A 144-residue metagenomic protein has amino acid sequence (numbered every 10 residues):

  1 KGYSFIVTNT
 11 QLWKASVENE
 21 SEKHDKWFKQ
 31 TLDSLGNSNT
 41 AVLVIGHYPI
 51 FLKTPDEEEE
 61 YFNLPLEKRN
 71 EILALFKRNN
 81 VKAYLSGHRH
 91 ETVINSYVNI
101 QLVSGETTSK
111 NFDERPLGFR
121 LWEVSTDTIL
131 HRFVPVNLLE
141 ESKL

Functional and structural regions predicted by a protein language model:
K1: Active-site catalytic loop in hydrolytic enzyme cores
S4-I6, S16-Q101, L138: His/acidic metal-ligating clusters that form di-metal
I6-V7, R132: Beta-strand residues in well-ordered beta-sheet regions across diverse protein folds
N9-L12: Short, histidine-centered active-site or binding-site loop motifs used for metal coordination, general acid-base
T92-L144: Binuclear metal-dependent phosphoesterase catalytic core
